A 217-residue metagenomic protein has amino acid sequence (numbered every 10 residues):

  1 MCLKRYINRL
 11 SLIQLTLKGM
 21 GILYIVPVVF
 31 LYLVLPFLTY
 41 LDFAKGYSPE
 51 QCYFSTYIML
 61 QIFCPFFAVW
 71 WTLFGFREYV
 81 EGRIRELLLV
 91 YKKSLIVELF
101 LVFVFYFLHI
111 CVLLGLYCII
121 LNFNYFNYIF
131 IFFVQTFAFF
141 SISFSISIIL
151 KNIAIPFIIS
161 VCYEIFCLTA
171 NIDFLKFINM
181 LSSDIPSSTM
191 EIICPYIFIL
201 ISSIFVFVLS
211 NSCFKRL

Functional and structural regions predicted by a protein language model:
M1-I62, W70-E78, I148-I153, N171-I172 (+2 more regions): Hydrophobic alpha-helical transmembrane segments
I13-G21, L95-V104: Interfacial transmembrane-helix starts/ends
Q14, V134-F137, N179-S183, F207-S210: A general structural signal for short secondary-structure boundary/capping elements
Y32-L33, Y106, V161-I165: Residue-level recognition of pore/gate-forming positions within transmembrane alpha-helices of multi-pass
T39-R77, L99-S160: Secretory targeting signals
L87-L95: Short helix-to-coil transition segments within interhelical loops that connect adjacent transmembrane helices
I153-I197: Transmembrane helix segments
